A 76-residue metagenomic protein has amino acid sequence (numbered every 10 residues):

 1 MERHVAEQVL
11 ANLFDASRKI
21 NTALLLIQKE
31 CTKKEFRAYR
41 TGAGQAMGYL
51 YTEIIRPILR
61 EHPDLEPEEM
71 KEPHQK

Functional and structural regions predicted by a protein language model:
M1-K33, R37: N-terminal acidic leader/helix
N12, K33-P67: Short, charge-rich amphipathic interface segments used for partner binding and complex assembly
E69-K76: Short, charged, intrinsically disordered terminal tails
